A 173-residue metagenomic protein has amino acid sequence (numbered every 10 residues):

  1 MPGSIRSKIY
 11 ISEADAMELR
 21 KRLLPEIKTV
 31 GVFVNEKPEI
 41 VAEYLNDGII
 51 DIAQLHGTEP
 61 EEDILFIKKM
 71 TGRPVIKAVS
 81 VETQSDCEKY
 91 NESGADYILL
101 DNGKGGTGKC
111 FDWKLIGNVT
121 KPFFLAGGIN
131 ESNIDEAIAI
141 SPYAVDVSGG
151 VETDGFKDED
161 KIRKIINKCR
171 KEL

Functional and structural regions predicted by a protein language model:
M1-L173: Conserved N-terminal beta1-alpha1 strand-loop-helix module at the mouth
